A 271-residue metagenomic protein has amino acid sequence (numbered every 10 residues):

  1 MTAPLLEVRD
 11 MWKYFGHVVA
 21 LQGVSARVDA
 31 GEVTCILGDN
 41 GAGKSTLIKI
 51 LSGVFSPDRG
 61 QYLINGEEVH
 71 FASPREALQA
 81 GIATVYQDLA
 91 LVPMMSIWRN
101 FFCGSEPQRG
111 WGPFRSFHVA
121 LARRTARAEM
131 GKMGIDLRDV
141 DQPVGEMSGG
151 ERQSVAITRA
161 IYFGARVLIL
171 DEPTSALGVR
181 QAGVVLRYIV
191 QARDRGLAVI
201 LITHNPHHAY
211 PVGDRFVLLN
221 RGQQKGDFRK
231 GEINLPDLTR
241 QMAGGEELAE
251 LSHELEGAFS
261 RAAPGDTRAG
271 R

Functional and structural regions predicted by a protein language model:
T2-R271: Glycine-rich phosphate-binding loops of nucleotide-dependent enzymes
